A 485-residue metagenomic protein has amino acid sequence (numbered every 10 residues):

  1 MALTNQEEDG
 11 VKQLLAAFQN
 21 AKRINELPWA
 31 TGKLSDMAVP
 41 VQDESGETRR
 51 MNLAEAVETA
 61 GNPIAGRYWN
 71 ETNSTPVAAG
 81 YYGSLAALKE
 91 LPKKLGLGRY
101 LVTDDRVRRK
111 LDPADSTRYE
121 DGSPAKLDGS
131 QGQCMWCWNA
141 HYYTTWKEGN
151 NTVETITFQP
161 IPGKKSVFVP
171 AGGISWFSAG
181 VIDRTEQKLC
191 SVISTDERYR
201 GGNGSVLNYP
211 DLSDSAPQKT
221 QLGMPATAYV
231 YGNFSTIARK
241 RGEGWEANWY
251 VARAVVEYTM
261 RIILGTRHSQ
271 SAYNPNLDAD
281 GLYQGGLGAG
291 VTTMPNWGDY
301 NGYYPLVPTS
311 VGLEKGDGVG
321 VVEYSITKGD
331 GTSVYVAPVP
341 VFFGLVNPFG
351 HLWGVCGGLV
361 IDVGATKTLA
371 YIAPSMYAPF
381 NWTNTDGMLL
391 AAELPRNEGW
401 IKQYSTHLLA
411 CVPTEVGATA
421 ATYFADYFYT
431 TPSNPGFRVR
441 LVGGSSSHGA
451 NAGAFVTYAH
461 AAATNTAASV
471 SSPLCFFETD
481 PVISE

Functional and structural regions predicted by a protein language model:
M1-A30, D480, S484-E485: Short, intrinsically disordered N-terminal pre-domain segments
K33-D43, G344-V346: Short hydrophobic/aromatic-rich beta-strand motifs
V41-A60: Short, surface-exposed terminal/edge motifs of secreted or surface/virion proteins that either
V41-E47, N70-N73, F177-I182: Short, flexible beta-strand-to-coil junctions
A60-W138, T144-W146: GGW-centered surface loops in extracellular recognition modules
A65-N70, A254, N276-S310, L352-I361 (+1 more regions): C-terminal, surface-exposed recognition/capping segments
G129-G132, Q159-V346: Short aromatic-cysteine micro-motif
D362-M376: A short, polar/charged loop-to-alpha-helix boundary motif
